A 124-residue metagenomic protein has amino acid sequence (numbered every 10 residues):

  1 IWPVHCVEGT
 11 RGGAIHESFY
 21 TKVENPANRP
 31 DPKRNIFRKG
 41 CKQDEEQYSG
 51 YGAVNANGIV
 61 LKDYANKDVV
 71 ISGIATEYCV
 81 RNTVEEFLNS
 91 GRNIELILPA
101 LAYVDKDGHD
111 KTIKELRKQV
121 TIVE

Functional and structural regions predicted by a protein language model:
I1-D68: Active-site alpha/beta core segments
G12-N25, K106-E124: Structural recognition of alpha->loop->beta junctions
N35-F37, V70, E95, V123: Hydrophobic/aromatic beta-strand patches that form the interior of the parallel beta-sheet core in alpha/beta enzyme
Q47-G50, N82, D107-G108: Short, well-ordered secondary-structure micro-motifs
V70-G73, R92-K106: A short glycine-rich beta-strand->turn/loop micro-motif centered on a GG-aromatic cluster
A75-C79: Gly/Ser/Thr-rich loops at beta-strand to alpha-helix junctions that form or flank small-molecule/cofactor-binding
V80-G91: Histidine-anchored nucleotide/phosphate-binding helix
G91-N93, V120-T121: Short phosphate-binding/catalytic loops that engage adenosine nucleotides
